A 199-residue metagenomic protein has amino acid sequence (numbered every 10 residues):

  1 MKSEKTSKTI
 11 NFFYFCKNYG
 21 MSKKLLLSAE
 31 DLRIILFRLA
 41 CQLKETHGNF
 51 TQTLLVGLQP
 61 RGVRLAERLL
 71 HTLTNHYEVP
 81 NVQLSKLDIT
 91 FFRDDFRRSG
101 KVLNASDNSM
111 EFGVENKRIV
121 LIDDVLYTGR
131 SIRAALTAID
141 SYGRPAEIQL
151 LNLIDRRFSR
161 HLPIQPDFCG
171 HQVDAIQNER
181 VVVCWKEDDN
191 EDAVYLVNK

Functional and structural regions predicted by a protein language model:
K2-I10: Positively charged N-terminal leader segments that act as targeting/secretion signals
C16-Q52: Active-site-facing substrate-recognition patch
A40, R68-H76, A138: Alpha-helical structural signal in soluble globular domains
F50-H71, G129: Charged, well-structured alpha/beta interaction segments
Q52, Q83, R118, E147-L150: Residues at the starts of beta-strands that form the adenosine-phosphate
H76-R118: Short, glycine/charge-rich flexible loops or terminal/linker lids adjacent to PRPP-binding catalytic cores
M110-Y142: Internal catalytic-core helix/loop-beta-alpha segment that presents or stabilizes conserved functional determinants
T137-K199: PRPP-dependent phosphoribosyltransferase catalytic core
